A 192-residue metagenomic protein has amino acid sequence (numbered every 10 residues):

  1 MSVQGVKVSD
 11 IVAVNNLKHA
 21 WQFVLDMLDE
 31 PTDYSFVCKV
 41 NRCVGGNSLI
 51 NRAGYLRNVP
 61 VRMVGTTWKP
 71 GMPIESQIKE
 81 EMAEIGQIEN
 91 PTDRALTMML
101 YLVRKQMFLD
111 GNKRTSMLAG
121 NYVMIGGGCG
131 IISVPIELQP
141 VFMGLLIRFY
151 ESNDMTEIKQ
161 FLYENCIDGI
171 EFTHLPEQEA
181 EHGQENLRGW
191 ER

Functional and structural regions predicted by a protein language model:
M1-R192: FIC/Doc superfamily catalytic core
